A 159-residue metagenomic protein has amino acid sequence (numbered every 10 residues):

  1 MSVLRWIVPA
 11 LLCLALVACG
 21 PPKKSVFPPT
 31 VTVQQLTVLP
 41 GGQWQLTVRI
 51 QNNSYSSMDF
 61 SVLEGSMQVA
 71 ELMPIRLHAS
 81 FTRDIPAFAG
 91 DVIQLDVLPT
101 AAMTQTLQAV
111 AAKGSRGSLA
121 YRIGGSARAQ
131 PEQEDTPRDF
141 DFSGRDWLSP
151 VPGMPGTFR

Functional and structural regions predicted by a protein language model:
M1-V8: Bacterial N-terminal signal peptides that target proteins for export
A15-A18: C-terminal motif of bacterial Sec signal peptides marking the signal peptidase cleavage site
G20-K23: Bacterial signal peptide processing site
V26, Q35-L77, A129-F140: Post-signal-peptide N-terminal segment of Sec-exported extracytoplasmic proteins
T30, Q45-R49, E64-S66, T82 (+2 more regions): Beta-strand secondary-structure signal
T30-Q34, L46, L77-F81, T106-A111: Short structured motifs
A70-T106: Intrinsically disordered, low-complexity Pro/Gly/Ser/Thr-rich segments with frequent PxxP/GP/PP motifs and embedded
A101-T157: Terminal connector regions
